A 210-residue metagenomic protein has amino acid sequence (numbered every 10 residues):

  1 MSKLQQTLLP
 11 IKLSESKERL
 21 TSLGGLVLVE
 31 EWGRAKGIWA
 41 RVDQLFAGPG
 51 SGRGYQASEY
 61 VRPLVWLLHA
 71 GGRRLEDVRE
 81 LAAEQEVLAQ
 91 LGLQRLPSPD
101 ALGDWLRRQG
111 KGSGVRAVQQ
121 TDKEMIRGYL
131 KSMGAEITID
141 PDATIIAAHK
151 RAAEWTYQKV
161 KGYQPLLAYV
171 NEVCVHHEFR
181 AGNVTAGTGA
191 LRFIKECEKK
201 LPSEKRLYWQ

Functional and structural regions predicted by a protein language model:
M1-T185, A190-S203: Dynamic "connector" segments at or just before major functional cores
R206-Q210: Short catalytic-loop micro-motif centered on adjacent basic/acidic residues
